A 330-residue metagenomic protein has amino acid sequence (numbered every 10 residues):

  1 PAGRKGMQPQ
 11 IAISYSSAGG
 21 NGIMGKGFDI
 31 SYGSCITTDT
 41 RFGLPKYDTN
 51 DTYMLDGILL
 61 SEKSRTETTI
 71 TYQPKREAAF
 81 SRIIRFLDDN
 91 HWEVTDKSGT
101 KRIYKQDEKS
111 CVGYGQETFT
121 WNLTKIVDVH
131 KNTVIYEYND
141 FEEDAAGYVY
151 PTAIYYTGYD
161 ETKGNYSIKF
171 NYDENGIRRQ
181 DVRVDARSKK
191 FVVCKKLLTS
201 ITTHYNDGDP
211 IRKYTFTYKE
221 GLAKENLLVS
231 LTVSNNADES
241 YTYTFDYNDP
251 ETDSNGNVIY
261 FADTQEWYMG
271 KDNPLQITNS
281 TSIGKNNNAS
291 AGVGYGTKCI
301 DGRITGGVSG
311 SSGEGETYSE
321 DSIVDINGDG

Functional and structural regions predicted by a protein language model:
P1-I300, E320-G330: Conserved catalytic cores of ATP-dependent inositol ring kinases
D301, T305-T317, D321-S322: N-terminal export/ancillary region detector
